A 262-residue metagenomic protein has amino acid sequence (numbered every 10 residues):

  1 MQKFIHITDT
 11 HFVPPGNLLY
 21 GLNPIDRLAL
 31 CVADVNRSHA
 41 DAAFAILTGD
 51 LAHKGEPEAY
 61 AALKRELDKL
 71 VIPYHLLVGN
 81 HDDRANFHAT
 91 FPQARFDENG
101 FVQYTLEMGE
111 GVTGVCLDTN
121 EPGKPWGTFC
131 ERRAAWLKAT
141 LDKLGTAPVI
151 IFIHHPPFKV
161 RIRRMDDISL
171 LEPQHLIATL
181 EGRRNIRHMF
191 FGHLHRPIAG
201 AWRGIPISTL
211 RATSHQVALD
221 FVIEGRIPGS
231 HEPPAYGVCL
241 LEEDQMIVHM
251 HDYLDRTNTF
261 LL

Functional and structural regions predicted by a protein language model:
M1-A62, T146, V160: N-terminal active-site segment of His-dependent metallophosphoesterases
Q2-P14, G111-E121, I150-F152, I205-R211 (+1 more regions): Active-site-proximal beta-strand elements of phosphoester/diester hydrolases
H6-T8, A43-D50, Y74-N80, D118 (+3 more regions): Active-site neighborhood of phospho(di)ester-bond hydrolases with catalytic His/Asp-centered motifs
V13-L18, A85, G123-W126, K159-R163: A short acidic, helix-capping loop that chelates divalent metal ions and anchors anionic groups
G16, L144-R187, L194, Q216-A218: Active-site-proximal segments of metal-dependent phosphoesterases and phosphodiesterases across multiple
E56-K143, P148, E172-N185, R203 (+3 more regions): Extended active-site neighborhood of metal-dependent phosphoesterases/phosphodiesterases
I162, G200-I205: Histidine/acidic-residue-rich catalytic or RNA/ligand-binding cores of hydrolases and nuclease-related proteins
Y253-L262: C-terminal/domain-terminus segments
